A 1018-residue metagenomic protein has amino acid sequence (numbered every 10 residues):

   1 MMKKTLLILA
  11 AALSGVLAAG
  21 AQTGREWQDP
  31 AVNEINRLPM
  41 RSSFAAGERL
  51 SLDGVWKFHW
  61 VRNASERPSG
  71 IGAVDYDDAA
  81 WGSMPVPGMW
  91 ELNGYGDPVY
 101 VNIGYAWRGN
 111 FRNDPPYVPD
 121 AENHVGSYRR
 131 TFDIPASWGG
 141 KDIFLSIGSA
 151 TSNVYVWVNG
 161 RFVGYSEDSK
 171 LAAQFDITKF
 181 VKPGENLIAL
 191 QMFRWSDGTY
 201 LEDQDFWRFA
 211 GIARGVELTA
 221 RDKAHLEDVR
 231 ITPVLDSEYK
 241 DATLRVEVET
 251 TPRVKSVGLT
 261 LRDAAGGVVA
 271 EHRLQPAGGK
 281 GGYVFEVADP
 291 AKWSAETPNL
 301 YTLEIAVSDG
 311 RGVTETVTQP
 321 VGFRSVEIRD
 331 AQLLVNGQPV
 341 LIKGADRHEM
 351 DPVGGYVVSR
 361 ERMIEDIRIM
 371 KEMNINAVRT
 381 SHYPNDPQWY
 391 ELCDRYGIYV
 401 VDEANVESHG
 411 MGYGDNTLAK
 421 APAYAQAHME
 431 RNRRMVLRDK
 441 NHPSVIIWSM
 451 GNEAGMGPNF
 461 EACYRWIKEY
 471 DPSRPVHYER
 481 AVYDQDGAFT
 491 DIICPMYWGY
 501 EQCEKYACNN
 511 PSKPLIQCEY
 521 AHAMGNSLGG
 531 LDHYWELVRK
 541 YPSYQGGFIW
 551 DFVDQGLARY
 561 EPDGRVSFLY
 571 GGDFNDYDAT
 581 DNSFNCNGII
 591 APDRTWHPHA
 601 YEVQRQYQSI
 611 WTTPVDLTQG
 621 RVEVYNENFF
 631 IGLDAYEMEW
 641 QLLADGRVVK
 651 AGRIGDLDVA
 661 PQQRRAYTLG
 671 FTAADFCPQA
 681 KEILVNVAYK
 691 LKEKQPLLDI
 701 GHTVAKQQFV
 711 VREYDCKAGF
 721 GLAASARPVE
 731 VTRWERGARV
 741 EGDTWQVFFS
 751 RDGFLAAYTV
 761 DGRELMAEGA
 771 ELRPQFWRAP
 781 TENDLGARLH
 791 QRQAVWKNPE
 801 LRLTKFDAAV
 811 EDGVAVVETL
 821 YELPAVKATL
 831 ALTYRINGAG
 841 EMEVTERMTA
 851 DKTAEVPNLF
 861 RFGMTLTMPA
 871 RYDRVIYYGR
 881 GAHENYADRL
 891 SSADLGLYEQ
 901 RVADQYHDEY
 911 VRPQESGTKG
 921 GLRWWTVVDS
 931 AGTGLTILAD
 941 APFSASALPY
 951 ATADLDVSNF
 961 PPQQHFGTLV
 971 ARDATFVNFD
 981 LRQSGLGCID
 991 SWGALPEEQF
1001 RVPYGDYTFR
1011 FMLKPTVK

Functional and structural regions predicted by a protein language model:
A21-R108, L187, Q191-W195, W535 (+3 more regions): Accessory carbohydrate-binding/adhesion or oligomerization-edge regions at the termini of glycan-active proteins
Q22-S43, F111, Y200, G312-E623 (+2 more regions): Extended substrate-binding grooves/exosites of carbohydrate-active enzymes
E26, L38-S42, H59-V61, M89-L92 (+5 more regions): Accessory beta-strand-rich segments of carbohydrate-active enzymes
L92, V101, S149, R194 (+3 more regions): Beta-strand/loop-rich accessory regions of lumenal/periplasmic or secreted enzymes, predominantly carbohydrate-active
D97, Y105-V118, E167-S169, I177-A242 (+8 more regions): An acidic-aromatic loop/edge-strand motif
V181-E185, E249-E327, C677, N686-A726: Extended acidic/polar, glycine-enriched regions that form or flank non-catalytic beta-rich accessory modules
D205-L226, G564-E623, E627-V649, L657 (+8 more regions): Catalytic cores of secreted or luminal carbohydrate-active enzymes
R273-D289, G646-Q679: Intrinsically disordered, low-complexity Pro/Gly/Ser/Thr-rich segments with frequent PxxP/GP/PP motifs and embedded
